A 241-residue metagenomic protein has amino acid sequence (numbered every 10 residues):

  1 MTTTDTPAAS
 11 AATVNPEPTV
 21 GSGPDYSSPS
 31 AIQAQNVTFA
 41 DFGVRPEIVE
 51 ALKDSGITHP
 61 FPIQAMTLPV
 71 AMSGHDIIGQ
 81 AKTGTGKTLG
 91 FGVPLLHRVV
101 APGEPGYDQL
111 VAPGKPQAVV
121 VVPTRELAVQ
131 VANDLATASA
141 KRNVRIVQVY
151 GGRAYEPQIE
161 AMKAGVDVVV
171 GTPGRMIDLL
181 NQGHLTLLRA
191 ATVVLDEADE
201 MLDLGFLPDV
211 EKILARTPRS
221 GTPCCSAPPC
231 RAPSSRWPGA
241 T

Functional and structural regions predicted by a protein language model:
T2-P16, S22-T241: SF2 DExD/H RNA helicase N-terminal ATP-binding lobe
